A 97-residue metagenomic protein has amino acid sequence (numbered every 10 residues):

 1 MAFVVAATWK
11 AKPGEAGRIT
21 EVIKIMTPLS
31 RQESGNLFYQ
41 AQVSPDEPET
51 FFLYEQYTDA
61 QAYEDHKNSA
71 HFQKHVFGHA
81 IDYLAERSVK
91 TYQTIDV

Functional and structural regions predicted by a protein language model:
M1-A2, V97: Absolute protein N-terminus
F3-K10, Q40-K67: Short, well-ordered beta-strand segments in beta-rich or mixed alpha/beta enzyme and ligand-binding folds
F3-Q32, L37: N-terminal first-folded block
G14-E15, P45, F72: Alpha-helical structural elements of signaling/regulatory helical domains
I25, L29-L37, Q56-K90: An amphipathic, aromatic/His-enriched active-site/gating alpha helix that lines ligand/cofactor pockets
A41, V89-T94: Hydrophobic/anchoring residues in structured secondary elements
D46-E47, I95-V97: Short, internal active-site loops enriched in acidic
